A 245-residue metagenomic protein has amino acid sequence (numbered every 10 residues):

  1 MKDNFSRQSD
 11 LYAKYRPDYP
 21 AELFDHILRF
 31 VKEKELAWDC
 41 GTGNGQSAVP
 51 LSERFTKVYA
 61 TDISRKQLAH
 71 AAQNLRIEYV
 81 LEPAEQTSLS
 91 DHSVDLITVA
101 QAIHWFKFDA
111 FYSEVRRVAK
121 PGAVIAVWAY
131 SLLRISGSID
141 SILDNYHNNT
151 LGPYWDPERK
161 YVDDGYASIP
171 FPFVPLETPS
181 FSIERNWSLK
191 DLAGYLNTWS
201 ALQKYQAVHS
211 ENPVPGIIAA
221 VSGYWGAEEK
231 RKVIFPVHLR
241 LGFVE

Functional and structural regions predicted by a protein language model:
N4-P17: Class I SAM-dependent methyltransferase Rossmann-like catalytic core, especially the SAM/SAH-binding loop
K14-E35: Conserved alpha-helix/loop element of class I SAM-dependent methyltransferases that forms part of the SAM/SAH-binding
L36-W38, N44-Q86: Class I SAM-dependent methyltransferase SAM/SAH-binding core
E85-L96: A short acidic, Gly/Pro-enriched loop at the edge of an enzyme's catalytic core that lines a small-molecule cofactor
V99-A100, F108: A short beta-strand submotif of the Rossmann-like class I SAM-dependent methyltransferase core that lines
F106-E114: A short, conserved alpha-helix within the catalytic core of class I
R116, K120-R185: Conserved catalytic/acceptor-binding region of the Class I
K160, D164-E245: Conserved Class I S-adenosyl-L-methionine
